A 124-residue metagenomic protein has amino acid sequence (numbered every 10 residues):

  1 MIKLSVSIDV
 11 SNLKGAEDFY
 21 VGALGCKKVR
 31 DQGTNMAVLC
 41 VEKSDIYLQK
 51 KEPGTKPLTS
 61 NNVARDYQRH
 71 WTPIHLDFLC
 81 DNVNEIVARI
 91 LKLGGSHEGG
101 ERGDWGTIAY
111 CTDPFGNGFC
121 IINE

Functional and structural regions predicted by a protein language model:
M1-S5, K27-F78, V87-T112, N123-E124: Vicinal oxygen chelate
A16, Y20-V21, I90, G116: Conserved active-site tyrosine of GNAT-family acetyltransferases
S44, D81, N117: Conserved Rossmann-like nucleotide-cofactor binding loop
C120: Short hydrophobic beta-strand segments that form the core of ligand-binding sensory/regulatory domains
